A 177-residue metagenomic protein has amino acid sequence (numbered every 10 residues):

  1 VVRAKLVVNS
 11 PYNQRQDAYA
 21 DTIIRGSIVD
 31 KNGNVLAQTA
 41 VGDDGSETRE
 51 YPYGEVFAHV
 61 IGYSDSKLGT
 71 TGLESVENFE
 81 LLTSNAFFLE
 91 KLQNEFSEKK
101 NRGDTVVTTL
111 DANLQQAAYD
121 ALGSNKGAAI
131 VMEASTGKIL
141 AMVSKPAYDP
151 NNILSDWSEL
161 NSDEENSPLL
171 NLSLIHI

Functional and structural regions predicted by a protein language model:
V1-D163, S167-L172: Periplasmic/cell-envelope proteins involved in peptidoglycan metabolism and beta-lactam response
I175-I177: Conserved small/polar residues in nucleotide/adenosyl-binding loops
